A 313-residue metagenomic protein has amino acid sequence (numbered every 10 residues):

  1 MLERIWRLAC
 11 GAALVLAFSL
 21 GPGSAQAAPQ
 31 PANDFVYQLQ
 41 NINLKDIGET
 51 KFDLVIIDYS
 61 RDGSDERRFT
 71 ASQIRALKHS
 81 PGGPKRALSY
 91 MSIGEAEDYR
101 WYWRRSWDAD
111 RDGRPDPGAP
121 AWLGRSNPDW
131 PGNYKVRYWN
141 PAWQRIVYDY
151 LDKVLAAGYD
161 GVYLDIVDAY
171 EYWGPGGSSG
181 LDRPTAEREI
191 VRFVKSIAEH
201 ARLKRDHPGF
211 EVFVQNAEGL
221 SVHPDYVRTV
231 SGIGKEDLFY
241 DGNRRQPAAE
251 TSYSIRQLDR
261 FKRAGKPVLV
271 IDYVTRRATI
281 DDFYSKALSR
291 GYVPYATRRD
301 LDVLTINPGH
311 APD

Functional and structural regions predicted by a protein language model:
M1-C10: Bacterial N-terminal signal peptides that target proteins for export
A9-G21: Bacterial N-terminal signal peptides
P29-W122: N-terminal carbohydrate-binding/catalytic regions of secreted carbohydrate-active enzymes
N33-E49, P141-L155, A217-V222, T279-F283: Short, acidic/polar
I93-R145, R244-T251, G309-D313: Glycan-binding loop/region signatures in secreted carbohydrate-active enzymes
I190-V222, K266-T275: Aromatic-lined carbohydrate-recognition surfaces of secreted/lumenal glycan-active proteins
F213-G242, R277-A296: Substrate-binding cleft/loops of secretory-pathway carbohydrate-active enzymes
I255-Q257, K262-D313: Substrate-binding cleft of secreted/luminal carbohydrate-active enzymes
